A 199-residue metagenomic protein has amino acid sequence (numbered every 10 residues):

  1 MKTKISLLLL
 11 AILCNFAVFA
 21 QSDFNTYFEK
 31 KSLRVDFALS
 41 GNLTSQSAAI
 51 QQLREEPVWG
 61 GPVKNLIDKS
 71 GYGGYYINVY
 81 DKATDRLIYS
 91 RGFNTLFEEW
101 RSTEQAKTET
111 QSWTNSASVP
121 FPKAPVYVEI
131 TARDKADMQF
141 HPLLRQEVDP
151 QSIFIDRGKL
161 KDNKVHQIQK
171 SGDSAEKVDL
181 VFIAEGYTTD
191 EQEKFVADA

Functional and structural regions predicted by a protein language model:
M1-D23: Bacterial Sec-dependent N-terminal signal peptides
K2, R91-F93, F195-V196: Composition- and surface-driven signal marking solvent-exposed, interaction-prone regions in large proteins
V18, L33, V178-L180: A broad, low-specificity signal marking well-ordered, structured residues that form hydrophobic/aromatic
N25-G41, K161-S171, E176: Short, amphipathic alpha-helical segments
Y27-I153: Beta-strand-enriched, solvent-exposed domains that form extended recognition/catalytic surfaces
I153-A199: Fold-level signature of zinc-dependent metallopeptidase catalytic domains
